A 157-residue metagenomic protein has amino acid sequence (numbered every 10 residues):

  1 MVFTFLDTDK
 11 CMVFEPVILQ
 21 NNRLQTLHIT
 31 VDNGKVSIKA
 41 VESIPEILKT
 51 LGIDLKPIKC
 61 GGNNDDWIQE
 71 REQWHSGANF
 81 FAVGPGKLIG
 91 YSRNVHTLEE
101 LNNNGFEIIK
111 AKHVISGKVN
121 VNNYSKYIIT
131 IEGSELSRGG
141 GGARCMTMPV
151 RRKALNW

Functional and structural regions predicted by a protein language model:
M1-W157: Histidine/cysteine-enriched polar flanking segments
